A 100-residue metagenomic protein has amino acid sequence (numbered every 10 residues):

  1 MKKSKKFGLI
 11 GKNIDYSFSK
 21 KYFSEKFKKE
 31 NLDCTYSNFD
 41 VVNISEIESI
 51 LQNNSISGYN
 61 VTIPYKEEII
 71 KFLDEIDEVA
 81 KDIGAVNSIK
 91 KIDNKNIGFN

Functional and structural regions predicted by a protein language model:
K2-N100: Phosphate/diphosphate ligand-binding glycine-rich loop within oxidoreductases
